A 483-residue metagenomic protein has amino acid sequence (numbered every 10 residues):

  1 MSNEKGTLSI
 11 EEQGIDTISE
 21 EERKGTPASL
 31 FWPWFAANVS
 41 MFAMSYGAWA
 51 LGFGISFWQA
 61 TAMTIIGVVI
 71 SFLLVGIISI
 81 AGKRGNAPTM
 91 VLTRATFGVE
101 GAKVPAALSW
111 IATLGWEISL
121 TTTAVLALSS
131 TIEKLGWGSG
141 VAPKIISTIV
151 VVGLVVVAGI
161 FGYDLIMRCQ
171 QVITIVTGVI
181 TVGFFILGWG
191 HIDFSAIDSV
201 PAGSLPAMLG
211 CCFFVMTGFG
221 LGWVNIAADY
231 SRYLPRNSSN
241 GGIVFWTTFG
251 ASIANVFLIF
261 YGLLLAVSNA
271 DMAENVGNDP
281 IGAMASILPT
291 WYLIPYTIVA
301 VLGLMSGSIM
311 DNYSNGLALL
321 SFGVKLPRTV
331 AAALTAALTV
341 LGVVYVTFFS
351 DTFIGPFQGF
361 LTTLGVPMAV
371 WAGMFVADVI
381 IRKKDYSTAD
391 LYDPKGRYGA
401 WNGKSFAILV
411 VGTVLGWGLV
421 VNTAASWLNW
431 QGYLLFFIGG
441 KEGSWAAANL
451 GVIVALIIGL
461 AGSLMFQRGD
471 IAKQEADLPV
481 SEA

Functional and structural regions predicted by a protein language model:
M1-W58, A207-F214, R232-G242, D470-A483: Membrane-interface "cap" regions at the ends of multi-pass membrane proteins
R23-P27, F161-T174, N225-F257, M272-A283 (+4 more regions): Hydrophobic, small-residue-rich membrane helices and short re-entrant helix-turn-helix hairpins that build
P27-M44, F185-H191, P201-L265, I287-N312 (+2 more regions): Hydrophobic, membrane-embedded alpha-helices of multi-pass small-molecule transporters
V39-A43, I66-L74, S109-L120, L154 (+6 more regions): Selective recognition of specific alpha-helical transmembrane segments in multi-pass small-molecule
G52-F53, I80, T96, V104 (+9 more regions): Membrane-water interface regions at transmembrane-helix termini and the short interhelical loops of multi-pass membrane
M63-F97, A107-T121, L464-I471: Juxtamembrane transmembrane-helix boundary signature
I146-G188, P201-S204, F245-T247, F357-G365 (+1 more regions): Membrane-interface loop-to-helix entry segments
V176, A372-A461, A476-V480: C-terminal membrane-solvent junction of multi-pass transporters and transport-like membrane proteins
